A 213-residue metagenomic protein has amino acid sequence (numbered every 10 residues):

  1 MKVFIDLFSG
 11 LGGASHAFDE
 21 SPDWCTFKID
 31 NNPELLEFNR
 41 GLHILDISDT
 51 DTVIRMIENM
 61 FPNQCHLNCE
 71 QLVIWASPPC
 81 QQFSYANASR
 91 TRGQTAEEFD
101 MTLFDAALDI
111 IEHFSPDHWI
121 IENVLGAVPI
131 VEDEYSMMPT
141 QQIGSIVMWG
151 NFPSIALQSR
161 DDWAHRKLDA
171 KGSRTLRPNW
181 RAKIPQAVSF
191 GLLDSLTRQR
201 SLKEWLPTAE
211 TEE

Functional and structural regions predicted by a protein language model:
K2-V53: SAM cofactor-binding core of SAM-dependent methyltransferases, primarily the Rossmann-like beta-alpha-beta module
L7, R55-V73, C80-E213: Class I S-adenosyl-L-methionine
P33, P78-C80: Short glycine-rich, polar/acidic loop-and-turn segments at beta strand-coil junctions
